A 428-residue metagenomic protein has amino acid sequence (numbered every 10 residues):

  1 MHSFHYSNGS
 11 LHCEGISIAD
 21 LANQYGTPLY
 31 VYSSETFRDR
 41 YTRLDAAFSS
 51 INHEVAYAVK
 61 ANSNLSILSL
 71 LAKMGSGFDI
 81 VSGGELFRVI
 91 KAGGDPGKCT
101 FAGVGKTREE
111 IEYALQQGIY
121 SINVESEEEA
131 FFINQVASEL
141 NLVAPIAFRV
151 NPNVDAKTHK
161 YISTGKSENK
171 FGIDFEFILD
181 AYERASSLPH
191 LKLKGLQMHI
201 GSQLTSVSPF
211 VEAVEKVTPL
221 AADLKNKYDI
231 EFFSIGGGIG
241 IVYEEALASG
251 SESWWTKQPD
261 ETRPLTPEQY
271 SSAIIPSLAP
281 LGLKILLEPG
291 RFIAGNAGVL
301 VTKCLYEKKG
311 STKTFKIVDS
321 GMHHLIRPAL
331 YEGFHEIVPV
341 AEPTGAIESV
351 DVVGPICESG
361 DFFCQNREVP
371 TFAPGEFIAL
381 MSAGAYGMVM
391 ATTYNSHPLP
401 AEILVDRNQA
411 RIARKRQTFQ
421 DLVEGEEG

Functional and structural regions predicted by a protein language model:
M1-A144, E183, S187-L188, K192 (+2 more regions): A charged N-terminal "starter" segment
S17, S33-T36, R40, S63-I67 (+17 more regions): General structural feature for long, well-ordered alpha-helical segments within catalytic domains of soluble enzymes
F37, K60, S82, A114 (+7 more regions): Conserved, mostly hydrophobic/aromatic
A58-N64, V81-G84, V104-K106, E125-E127 (+7 more regions): Active-site beta-loop-alpha junctions enriched in small/polar residues
L68, K91, I111-Q116, I133-V136 (+6 more regions): Short acidic, glycine/serine/threonine-rich loops at helix termini
F78-D79, C99, I122, L196 (+3 more regions): Hydrophobic residues within beta-strands of alpha/beta enzymes
N153-K303: Active-site loop/helix belt of alpha/beta enzymes
A273-I275, P280-G428: Charged (often Lys/Glu-rich) extended helix/loop segments that serve as interaction or gating elements
